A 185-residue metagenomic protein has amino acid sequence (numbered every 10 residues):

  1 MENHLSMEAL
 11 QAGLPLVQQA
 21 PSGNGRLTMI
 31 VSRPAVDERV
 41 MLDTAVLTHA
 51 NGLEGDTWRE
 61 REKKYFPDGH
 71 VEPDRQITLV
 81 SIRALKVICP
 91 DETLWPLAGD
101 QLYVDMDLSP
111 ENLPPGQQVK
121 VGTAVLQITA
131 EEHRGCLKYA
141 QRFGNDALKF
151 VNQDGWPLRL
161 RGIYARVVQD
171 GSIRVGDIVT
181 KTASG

Functional and structural regions predicted by a protein language model:
M1-G185: Metal-cofactor-dependent catalytic cores
